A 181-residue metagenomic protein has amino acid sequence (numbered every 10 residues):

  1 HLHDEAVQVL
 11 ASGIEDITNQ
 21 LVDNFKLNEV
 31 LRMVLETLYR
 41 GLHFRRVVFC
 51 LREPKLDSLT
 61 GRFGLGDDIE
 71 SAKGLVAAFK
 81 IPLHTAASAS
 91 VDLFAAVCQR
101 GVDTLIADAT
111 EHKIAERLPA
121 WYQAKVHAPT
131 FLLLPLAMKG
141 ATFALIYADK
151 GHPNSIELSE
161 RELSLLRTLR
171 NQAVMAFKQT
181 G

Functional and structural regions predicted by a protein language model:
H1-N28, Q179: Signal-transmission linkers at sensory-effector interfaces
D16, Q20, R32-G41, A96 (+4 more regions): Amphipathic alpha-helical regulatory segments at dimerization interfaces that relay allosteric signals between sensory
N24-F63: Helix-loop-beta substructure at the N-terminus of cytosolic sensory domains that couple signal/ligand detection
C50-A86: GAF sensory/regulatory domain recognition with acknowledged cross-activation on helical regulatory dimers
G101-T130: Signal-transducing coupling segments at domain and membrane junctions
P129-M138: A short, aliphatic-rich beta-strand micro-motif
A144-L145: Short glycine-/small-residue motifs
K150-L169, A176-G181: Regulatory loop-to-helix N-cap segments in sensory/regulatory domains that couple ligand/signal detection
